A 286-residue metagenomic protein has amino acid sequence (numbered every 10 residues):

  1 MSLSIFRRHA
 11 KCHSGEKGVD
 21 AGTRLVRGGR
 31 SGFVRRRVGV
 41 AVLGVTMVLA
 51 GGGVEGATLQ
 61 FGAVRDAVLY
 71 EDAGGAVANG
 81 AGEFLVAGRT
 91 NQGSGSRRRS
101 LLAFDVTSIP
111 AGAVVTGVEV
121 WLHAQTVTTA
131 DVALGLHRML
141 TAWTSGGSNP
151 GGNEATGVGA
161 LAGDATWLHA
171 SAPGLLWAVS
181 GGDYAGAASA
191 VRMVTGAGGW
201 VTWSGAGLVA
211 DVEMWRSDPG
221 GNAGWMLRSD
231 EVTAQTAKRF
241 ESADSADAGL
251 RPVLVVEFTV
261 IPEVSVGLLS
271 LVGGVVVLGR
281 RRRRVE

Functional and structural regions predicted by a protein language model:
M1-R35, R284-E286: N-terminal secretory signal peptides that target proteins for export/translocation
A10, R24, S31, L43-V45 (+2 more regions): Intrinsic disorder/low-complexity segments
G39-A50: Bacterial N-terminal signal peptides
L49-A57, R280-R282: Bacterial Sec-dependent signal peptides at the C-terminal "C-region" and cleavage site
G56-V260: Secreted, disulfide-rich extracellular signaling modules
P262-R280: A short, hydrophobic C-terminal helix/tail in secreted or cell-surface proteins
